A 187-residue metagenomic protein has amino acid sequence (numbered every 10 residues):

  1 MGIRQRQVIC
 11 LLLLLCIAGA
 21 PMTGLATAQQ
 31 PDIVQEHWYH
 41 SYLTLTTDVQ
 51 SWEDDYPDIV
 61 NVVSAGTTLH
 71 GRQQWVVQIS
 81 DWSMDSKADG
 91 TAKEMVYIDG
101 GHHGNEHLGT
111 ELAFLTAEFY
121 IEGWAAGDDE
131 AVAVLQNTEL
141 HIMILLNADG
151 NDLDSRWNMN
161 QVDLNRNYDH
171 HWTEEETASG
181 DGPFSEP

Functional and structural regions predicted by a protein language model:
M1-A28: Secretory targeting signatures
I3-Q7, Q30-W38, E174, A178-P187: C-terminal accessory segments enriched in acidic
T27-Q73: Short glycine- and acidic-rich boundary segments immediately preceding or forming the N-terminal edge of structured
H37-H40, T68-G71, V77-I79, I98 (+3 more regions): Extracytoplasmic low-complexity repetitive segments enriched in small/polar residues
V63, D85, D129-E130: Generic recognition of flexible, low-complexity loop/linker segments
V76-D89, G101: Short beta-strand-to-loop junctions in surface cap/lid or active-site-entrance loops
G90-H102, H107-P187: Active-site/substrate-binding loop(s) of hydrolase catalytic cores
